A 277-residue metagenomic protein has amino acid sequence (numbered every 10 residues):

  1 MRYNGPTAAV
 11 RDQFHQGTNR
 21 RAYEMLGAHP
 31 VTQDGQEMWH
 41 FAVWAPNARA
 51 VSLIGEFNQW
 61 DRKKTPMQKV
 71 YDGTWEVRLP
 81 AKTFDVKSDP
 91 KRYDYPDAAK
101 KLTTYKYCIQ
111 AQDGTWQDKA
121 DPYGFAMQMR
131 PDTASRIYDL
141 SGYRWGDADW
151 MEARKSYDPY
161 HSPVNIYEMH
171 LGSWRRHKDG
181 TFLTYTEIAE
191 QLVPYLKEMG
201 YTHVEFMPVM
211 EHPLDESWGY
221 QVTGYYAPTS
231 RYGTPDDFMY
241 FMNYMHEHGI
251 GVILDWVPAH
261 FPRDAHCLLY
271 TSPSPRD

Functional and structural regions predicted by a protein language model:
M1-H40, R62, K69-V70, T74-E168 (+2 more regions): The feature marks proteins involved in alpha-glucan
V43, M169, F206, M245: Conserved, mostly hydrophobic/aromatic
W44-A50: Short proline/glycine-enriched turn/loop motifs at strand-loop junctions of beta-rich domains
S52-I54: Beta-strand signatures of extracellular beta-sandwich domains
Y167, V204, V252-L254: Hydrophobic faces of well-ordered beta-strands that scaffold small-molecule active sites in alpha/beta enzyme cores
L183, Y195-D237: Aromatic-lined carbohydrate-binding/catalytic grooves of carbohydrate-active enzymes
E205-D215, W256-L268: Short, solvent-exposed turn/loop segments enriched in Gly/Ser/Thr/Pro and often Arg
Y270-D277: Conserved small/polar residues in nucleotide/adenosyl-binding loops
